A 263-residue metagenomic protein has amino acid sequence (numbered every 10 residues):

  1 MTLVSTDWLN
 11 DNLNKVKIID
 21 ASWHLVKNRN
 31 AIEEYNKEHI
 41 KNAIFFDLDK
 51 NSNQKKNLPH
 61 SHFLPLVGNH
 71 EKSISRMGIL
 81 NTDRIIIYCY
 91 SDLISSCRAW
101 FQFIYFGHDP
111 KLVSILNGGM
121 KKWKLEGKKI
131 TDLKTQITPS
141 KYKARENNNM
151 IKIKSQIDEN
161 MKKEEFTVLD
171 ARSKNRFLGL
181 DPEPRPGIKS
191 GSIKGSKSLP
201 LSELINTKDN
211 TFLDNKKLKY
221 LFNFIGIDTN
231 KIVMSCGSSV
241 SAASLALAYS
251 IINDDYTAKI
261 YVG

Functional and structural regions predicted by a protein language model:
M1-T6, D11, Q54, M120-K194: Active-site neighborhoods of enzymes that stabilize oxyanions during catalysis
D7, D11-E33: Hydrophobic alpha-helical membrane-insertion signals
K17, R84, T167, K231-I232: Structural motif
S22, D49, R172, S202: Anionic group-transfer/hydrolysis microenvironments
N53-D83, L199-K231: Helix-loop module immediately N-terminal to the HCX5R catalytic loop in PTP-like cysteine phosphatase domains
H60-N160, V240-G263: Thiolate-centered catalytic microenvironments shared by cysteine-dependent enzyme domains
K197, K231-L245: Extended, basic/helix-rich recognition subdomains
